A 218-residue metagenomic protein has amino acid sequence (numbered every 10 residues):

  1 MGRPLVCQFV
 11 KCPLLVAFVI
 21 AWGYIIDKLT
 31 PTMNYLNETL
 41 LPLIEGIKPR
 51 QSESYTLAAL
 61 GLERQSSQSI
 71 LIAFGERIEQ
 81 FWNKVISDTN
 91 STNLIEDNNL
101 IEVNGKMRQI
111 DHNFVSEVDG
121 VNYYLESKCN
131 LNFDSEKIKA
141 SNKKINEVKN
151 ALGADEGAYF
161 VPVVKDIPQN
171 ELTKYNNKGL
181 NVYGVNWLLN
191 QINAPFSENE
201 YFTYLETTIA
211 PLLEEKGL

Functional and structural regions predicted by a protein language model:
L14-N90: Interdomain/boundary linker segments immediately adjacent to catalytic/signaling cores
I86, H112-N132: Conserved catalytic cores of phosphodiester-cleaving nucleases, focusing on short active-site segments
S87-M107, N113-E117: A short acidic/basic microdomain associated with nuclease active sites
S127-N186: Catalytic cores of nucleic-acid endonucleases
E171-L218: Charged, structured surface patches that assemble and position nucleic-acid processing machinery
